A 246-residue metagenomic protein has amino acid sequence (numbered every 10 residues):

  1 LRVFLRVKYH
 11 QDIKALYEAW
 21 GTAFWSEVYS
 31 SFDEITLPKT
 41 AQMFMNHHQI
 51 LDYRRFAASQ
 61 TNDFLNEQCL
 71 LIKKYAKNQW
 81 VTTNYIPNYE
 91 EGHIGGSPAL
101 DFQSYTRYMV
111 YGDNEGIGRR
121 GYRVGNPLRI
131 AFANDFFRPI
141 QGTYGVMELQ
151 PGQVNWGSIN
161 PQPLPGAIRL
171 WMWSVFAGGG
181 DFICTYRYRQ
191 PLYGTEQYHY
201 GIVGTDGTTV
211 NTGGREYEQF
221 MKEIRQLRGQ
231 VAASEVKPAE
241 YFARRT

Functional and structural regions predicted by a protein language model:
L1-F132: Polysaccharide-binding and catalytic clefts of secreted carbohydrate-active enzymes
Y29-P38, N66, K74, N78 (+2 more regions): Carbohydrate-binding surfaces of carbohydrate-active enzymes
